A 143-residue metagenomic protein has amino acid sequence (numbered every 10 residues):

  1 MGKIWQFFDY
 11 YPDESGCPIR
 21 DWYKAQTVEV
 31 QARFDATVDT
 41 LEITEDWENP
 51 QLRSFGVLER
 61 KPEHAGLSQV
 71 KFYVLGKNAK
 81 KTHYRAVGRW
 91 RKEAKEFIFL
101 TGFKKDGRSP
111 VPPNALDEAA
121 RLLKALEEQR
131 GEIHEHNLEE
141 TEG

Functional and structural regions predicted by a protein language model:
M1-T82, K92-E96, K104-G143: Basic, Lys/Arg-enriched alpha-helical interface segments
R85-G88: Short acidic loop-to-beta-strand element that houses the catalytic metal-binding Asp/Glu of nuclease active sites
L100: Conserved catalytic cores of phosphodiester-cleaving nucleases, focusing on short active-site segments
